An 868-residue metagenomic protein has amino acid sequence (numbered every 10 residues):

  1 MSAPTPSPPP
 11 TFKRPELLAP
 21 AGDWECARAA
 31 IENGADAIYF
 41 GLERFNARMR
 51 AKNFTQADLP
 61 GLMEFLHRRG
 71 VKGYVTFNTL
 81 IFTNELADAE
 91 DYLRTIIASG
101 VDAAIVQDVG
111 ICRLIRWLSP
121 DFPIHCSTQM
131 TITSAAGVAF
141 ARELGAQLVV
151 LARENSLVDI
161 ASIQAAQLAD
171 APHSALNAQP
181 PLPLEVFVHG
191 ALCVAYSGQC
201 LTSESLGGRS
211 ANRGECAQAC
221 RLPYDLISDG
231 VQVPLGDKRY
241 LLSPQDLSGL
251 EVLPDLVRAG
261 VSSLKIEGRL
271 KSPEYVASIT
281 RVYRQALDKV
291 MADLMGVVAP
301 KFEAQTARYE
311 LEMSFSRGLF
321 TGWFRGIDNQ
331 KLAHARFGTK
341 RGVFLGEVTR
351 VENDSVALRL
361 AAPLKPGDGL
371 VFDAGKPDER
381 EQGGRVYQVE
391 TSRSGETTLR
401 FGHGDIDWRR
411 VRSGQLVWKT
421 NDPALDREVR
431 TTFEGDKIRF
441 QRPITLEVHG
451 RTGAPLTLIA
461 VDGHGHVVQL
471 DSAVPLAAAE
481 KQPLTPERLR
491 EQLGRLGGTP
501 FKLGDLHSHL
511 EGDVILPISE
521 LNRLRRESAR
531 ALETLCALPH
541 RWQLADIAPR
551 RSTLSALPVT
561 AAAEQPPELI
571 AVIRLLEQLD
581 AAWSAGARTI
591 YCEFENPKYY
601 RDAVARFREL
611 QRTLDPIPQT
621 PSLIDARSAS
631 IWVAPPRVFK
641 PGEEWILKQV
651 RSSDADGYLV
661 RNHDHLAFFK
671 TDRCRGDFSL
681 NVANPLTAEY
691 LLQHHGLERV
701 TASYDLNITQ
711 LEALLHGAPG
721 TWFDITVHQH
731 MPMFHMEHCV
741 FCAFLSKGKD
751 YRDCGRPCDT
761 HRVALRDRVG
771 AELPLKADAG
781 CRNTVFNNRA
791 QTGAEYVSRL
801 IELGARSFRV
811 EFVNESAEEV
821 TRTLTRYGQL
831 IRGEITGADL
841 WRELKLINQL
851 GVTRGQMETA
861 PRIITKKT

Functional and structural regions predicted by a protein language model:
M1-E32, A37-R44, R48, L62-M63 (+5 more regions): Surface-exposed amphipathic alpha-helical tracts and adjacent flexible/coil segments at the periphery of soluble enzymes
M49-N53: Conserved non-cysteine loop/helix-boundary elements of the Radical SAM core domain that shape
F54-L59: Glycine-rich, highly charged phosphate/nucleotide-binding loops
T133: Active-site PLP-lysine loop of aminotransferase-like
A136: Short, conserved phosphate-binding/catalytic loop or strand-edge motifs used in phosphoryl-/nucleotidyl-transfer
